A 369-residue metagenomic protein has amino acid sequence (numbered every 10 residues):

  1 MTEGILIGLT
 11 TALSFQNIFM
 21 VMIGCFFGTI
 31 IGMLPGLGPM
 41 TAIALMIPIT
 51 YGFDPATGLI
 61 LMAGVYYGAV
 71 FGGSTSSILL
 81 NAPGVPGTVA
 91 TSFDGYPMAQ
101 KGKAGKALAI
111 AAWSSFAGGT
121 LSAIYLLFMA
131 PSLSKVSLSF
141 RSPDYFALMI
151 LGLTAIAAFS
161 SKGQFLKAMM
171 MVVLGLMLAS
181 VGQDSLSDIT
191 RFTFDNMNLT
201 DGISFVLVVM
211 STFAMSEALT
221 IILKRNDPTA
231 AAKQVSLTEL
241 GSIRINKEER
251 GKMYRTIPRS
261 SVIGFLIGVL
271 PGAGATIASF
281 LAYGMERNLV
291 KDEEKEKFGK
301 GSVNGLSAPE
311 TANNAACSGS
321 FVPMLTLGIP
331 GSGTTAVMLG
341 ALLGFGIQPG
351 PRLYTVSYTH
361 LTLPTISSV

Functional and structural regions predicted by a protein language model:
M1-A56, F192-K300: Helix-loop-helix hairpins and the membrane-proximal interhelical loops of multi-pass alpha-helical transport proteins
T2-L9, F128-M149, L153, L176-I203 (+1 more regions): Inter-helical loop and helix-membrane interface segments of multi-pass membrane transporters/permeases
G24-G28, V65, S115, G119 (+4 more regions): Hydrophobic core segments of alpha-helical transmembrane domains in multi-pass membrane transport and ion-translocation
C25-P39, G68-N81, A157-S161, V262-P271 (+1 more regions): Transmembrane alpha-helix interface/packing and boundary motifs in multi-pass membrane proteins, characterized by
P39-I49, M62, S77-P97, F128 (+4 more regions): Re-entrant/interfacial helical elements at transmembrane boundaries that shape and gate the permeation pathway
I43, I47, T57-V65, A69 (+12 more regions): Alpha-helical transmembrane segments of multi-pass membrane proteins, especially transporters and channels
A99-S114, E293-V303: Membrane-interface alpha-helices at helix entry/exit sites of multi-pass transporters
T359-T365: Conserved small/polar residues in nucleotide/adenosyl-binding loops
